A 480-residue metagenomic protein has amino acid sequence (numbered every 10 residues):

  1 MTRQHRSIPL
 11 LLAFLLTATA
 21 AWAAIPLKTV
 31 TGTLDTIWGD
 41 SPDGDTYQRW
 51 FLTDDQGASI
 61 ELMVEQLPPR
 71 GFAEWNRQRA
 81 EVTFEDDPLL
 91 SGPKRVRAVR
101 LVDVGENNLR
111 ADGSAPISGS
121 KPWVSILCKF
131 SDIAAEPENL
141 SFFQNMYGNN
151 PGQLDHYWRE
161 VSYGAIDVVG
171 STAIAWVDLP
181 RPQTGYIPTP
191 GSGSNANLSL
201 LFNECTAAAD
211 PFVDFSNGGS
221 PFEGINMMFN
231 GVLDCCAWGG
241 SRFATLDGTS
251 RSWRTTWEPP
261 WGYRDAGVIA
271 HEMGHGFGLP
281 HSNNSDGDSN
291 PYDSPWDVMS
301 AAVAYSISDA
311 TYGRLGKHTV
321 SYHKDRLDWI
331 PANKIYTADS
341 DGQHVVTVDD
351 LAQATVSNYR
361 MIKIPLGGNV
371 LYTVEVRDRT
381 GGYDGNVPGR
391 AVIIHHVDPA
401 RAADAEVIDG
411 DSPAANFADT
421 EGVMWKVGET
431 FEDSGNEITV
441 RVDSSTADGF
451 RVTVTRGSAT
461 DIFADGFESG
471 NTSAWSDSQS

Functional and structural regions predicted by a protein language model:
T2-L10: Bacterial N-terminal signal peptides that target proteins for export
P9-T19: Bacterial N-terminal signal peptides
A24-T46: Structural detector for short beta-strands of small beta-barrel domains
P42-M63: OB-fold (S1/OB) nucleic-acid-binding surfaces
V64-R70, S241-Y263, Y336-T460: Non-catalytic C-terminal accessory/binding modules of secreted extracellular proteins
P69-R79, E85-G92, R100-A270, D350 (+4 more regions): Zn2+-dependent metallopeptidase catalytic core
G219, E223-Y383: Extracellular hydrolytic enzyme modules, especially secreted metalloproteases of the metzincin/thermolysin-like class
T460-Q479: Extracellular carbohydrate-recognition regions
